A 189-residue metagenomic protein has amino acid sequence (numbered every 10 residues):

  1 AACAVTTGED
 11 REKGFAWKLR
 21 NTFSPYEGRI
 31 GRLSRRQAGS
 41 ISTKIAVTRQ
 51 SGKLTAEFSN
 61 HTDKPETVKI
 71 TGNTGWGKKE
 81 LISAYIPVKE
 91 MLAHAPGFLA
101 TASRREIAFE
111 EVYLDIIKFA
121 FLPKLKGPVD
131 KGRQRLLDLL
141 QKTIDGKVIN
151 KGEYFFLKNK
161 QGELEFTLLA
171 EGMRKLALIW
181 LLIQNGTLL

Functional and structural regions predicted by a protein language model:
C3-L189: Phosphate-coordinating catalytic segments in nucleotide- and nucleic-acid-processing enzymes
